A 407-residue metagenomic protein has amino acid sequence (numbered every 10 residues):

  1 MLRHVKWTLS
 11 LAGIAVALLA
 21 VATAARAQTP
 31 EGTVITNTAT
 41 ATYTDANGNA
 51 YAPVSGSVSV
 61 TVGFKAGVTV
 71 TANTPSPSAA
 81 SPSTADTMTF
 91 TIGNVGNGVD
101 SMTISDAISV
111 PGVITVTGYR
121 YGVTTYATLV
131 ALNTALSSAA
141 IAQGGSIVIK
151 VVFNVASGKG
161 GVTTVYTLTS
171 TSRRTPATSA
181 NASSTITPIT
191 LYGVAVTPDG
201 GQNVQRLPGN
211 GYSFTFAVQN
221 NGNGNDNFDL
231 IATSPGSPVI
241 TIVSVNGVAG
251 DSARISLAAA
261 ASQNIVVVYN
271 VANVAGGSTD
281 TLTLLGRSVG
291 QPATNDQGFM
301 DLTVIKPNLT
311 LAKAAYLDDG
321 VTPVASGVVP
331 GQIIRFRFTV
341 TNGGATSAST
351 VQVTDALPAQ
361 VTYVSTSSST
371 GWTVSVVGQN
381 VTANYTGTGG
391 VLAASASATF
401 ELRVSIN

Functional and structural regions predicted by a protein language model:
L2-W7, V21-N407: Exported/extracytosolic protein signature
S10-A20: Bacterial N-terminal signal peptides
